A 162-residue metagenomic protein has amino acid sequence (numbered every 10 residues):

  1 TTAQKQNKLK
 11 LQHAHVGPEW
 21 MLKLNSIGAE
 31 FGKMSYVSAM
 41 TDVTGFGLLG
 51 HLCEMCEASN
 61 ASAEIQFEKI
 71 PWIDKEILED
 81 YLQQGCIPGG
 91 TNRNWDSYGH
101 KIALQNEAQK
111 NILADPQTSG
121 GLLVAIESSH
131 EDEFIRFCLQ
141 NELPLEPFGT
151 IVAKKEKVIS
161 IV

Functional and structural regions predicted by a protein language model:
T1-V162: Helix-biased detector of long, well-ordered alpha-helical tracts
